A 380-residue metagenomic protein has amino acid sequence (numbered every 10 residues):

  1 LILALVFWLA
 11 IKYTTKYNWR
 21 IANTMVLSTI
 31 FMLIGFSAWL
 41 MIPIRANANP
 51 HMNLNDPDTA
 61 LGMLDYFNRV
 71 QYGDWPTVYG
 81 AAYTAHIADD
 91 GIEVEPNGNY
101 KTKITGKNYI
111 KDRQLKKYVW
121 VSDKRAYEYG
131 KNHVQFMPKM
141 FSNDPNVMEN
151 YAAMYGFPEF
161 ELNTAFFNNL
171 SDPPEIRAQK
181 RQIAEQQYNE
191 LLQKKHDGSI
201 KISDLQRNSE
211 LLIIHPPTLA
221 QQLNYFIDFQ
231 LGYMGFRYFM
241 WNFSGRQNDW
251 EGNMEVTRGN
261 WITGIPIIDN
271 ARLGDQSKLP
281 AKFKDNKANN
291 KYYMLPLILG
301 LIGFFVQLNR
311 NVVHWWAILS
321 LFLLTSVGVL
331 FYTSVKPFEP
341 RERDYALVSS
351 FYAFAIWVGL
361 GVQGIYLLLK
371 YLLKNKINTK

Functional and structural regions predicted by a protein language model:
L1, R45-N49, N286-N289, N311-W315 (+1 more regions): Membrane-interface catalytic loops of GT-C/OST-like multi-pass glycosylation enzymes that act
I2-T29, G359-T379: Cytosolic-side transmembrane helix boundary signature
L3-T14, Y293-N311, G364: Hydrophobic, aromatic-rich transmembrane alpha-helices and their immediate juxtamembrane boundary segments
V26-F36, G232-G235, Y292-V306, S350-A355 (+2 more regions): Conserved beta-strand->loop/alpha-helix structural units within folded catalytic cores of enzymes with alpha/beta
L27-I34, Y292-L299, V312-Y332: Transmembrane alpha-helix segments characteristic of polytopic inner-membrane glycan-assembly/cell-envelope
M32-L54: Membrane-lumen/periplasm interface segments of specific transmembrane helices in polyprenyl phosphate-linked
A46-F304: Lumenal/periplasmic acceptor-binding loop at the mouth of the active site in multi-pass, GT-C-fold membrane enzymes
L321, V327, E339-G364: Hydrophobic/aromatic-rich transmembrane helices and adjacent perimembrane loops
